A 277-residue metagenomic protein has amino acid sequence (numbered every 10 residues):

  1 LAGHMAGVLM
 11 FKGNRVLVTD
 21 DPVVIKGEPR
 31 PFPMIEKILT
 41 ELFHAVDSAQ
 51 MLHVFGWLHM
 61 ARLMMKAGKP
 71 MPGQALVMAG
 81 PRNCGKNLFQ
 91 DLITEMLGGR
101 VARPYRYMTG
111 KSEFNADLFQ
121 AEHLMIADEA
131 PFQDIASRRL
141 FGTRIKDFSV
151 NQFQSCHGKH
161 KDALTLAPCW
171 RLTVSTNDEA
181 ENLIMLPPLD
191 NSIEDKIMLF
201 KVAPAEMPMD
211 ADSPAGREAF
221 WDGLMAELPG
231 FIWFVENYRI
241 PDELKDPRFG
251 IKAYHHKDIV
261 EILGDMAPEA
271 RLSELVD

Functional and structural regions predicted by a protein language model:
A2-A130, F141, M198-K201, V235-E236: P-loop NTPase catalytic core of nucleic-acid-dependent motor ATPases
A79-R82, T143, D242-D277: DNA transaction DNA-binding modules
G85-K86, Q133-A136, A180-L186, E206-A211: Switch/connector loops and helix/strand junctions flanking conserved nucleotide-binding motifs in nucleotide-processing
N115-P168: Conserved nucleotide-sensing/catalytic segment adjacent to the nucleotide-binding pocket in NTP-handling enzymes
A121-H123, P168-R171, S192-M198: Short glycine-/polar-rich loops that comprise or flank the Walker A/P-loop and associated switch/sensor motifs
D128-P131, G158-H160, C169-A180, K201-P204: A short beta-strand-to-loop transition that corresponds to the Sensor-1 phosphate-sensing loop of AAA+ P-loop ATPases
M185-E206: A short helix-turn-beta junction within AAA+ P-loop NTPase domains corresponding to the substrate/partner-engaging
E206-L224: Conserved phosphate-binding loops in nucleotide/dinucleotide-binding enzymes
